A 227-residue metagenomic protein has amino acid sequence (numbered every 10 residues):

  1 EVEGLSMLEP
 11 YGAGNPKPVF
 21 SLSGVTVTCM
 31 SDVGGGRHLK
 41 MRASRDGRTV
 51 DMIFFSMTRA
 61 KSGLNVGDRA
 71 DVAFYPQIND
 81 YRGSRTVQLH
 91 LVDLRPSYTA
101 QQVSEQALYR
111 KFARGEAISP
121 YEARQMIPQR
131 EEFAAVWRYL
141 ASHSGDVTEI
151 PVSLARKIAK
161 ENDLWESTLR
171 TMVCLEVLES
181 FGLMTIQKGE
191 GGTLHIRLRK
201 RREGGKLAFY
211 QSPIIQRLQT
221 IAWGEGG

Functional and structural regions predicted by a protein language model:
E1-G227: Acidic, two-metal ion nucleic-acid-processing modules in DNA metabolism proteins
